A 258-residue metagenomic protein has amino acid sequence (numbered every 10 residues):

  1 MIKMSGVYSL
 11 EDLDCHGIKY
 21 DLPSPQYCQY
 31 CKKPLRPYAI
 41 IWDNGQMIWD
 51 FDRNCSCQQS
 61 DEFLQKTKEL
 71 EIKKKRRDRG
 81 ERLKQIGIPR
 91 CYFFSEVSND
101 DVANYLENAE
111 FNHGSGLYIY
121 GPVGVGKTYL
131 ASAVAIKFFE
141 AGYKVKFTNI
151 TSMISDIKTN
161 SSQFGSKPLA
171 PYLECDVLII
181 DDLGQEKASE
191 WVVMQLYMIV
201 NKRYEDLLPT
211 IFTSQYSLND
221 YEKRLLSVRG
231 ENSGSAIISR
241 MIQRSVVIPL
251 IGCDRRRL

Functional and structural regions predicted by a protein language model:
M1-D101, L258: A short, basic N-terminal segment
D101-F111: Pre-Walker A adenine-sensing motif
H113-A131: Walker A/P-loop nucleotide-binding motif
G114-Y118, V145, V177, P209-I211: Residue-level preference for the first positions of well-ordered beta-strands
Y129-Y143: P-loop NTPase Walker A phosphate-binding motif
E140-V177: AAA+/P-loop NTPase substrate/partner-engagement loops
I150, D182-G184: Conserved Walker B
I154-N160, Q185-L258: Replace "adjacent to P-loop NTPase cores in ATP/GTP-dependent enzymes" with "adjacent to NTP-binding cores
